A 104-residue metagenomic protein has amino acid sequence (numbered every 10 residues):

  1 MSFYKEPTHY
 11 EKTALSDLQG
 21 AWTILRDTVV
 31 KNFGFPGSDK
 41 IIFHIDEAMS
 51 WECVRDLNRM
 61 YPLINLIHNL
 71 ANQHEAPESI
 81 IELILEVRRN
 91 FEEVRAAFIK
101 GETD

Functional and structural regions predicted by a protein language model:
M1-I45, E92-D104: Short terminal alpha-helical segments
L25-T28, L66-L70, H74: Alpha-helical solenoid scaffolds that mediate protein-protein interactions, centered on TPR/SEL1-like repeats but also
R59-M60: Solenoid-repeat scaffolds in large eukaryotic assemblies
L70-D104: Amphipathic alpha-helical binding modules
